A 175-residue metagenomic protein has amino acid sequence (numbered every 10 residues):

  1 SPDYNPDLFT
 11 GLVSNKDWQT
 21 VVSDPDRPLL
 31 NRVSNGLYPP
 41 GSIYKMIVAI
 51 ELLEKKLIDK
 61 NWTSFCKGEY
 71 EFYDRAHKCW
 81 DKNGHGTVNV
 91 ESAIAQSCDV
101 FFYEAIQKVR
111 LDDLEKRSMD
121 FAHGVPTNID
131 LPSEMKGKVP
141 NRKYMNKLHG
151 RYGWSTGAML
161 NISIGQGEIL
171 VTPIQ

Functional and structural regions predicted by a protein language model:
S1-S42, I47-Q175: Beta-lactam-recognizing serine transpeptidase/beta-lactamase-like catalytic domain environment
